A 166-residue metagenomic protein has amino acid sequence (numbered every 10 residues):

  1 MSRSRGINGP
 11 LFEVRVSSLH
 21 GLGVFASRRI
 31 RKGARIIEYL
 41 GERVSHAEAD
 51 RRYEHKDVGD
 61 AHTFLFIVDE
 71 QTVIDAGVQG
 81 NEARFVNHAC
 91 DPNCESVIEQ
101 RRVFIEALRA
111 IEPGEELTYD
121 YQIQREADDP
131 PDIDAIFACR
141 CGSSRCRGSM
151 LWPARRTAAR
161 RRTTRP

Functional and structural regions predicted by a protein language model:
S2-V97: Catalytic cores of histone-lysine modification enzymes
A89-P166: C-terminal SET catalytic tail plus cysteine-rich post-SET Zn-binding segment of SAM-dependent SET-domain
